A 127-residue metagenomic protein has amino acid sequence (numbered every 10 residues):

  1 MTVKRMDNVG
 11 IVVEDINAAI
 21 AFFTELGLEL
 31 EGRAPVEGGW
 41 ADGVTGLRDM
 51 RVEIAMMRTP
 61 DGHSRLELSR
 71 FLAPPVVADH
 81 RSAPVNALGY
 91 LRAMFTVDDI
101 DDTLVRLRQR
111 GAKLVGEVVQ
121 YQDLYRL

Functional and structural regions predicted by a protein language model:
M1-T2: Basic/polar N-terminal segments that are highly enriched at the extreme N-terminus, encompassing both cleavable
R5-E14, E53-L72, D79-R106, L127: Vicinal oxygen chelate
D7, E31, L91, V115-G116: A short, local hydrophobic-aromatic micro-motif
V12-H63, D102, Q109, Y121-Y125: Core segments of cupin and vicinal oxygen chelate
L28, F71-L72, L114: Aromatic-residue hotspot detector
R33, F71, E117-V118: Residue-level recognition of beta-strand microenvironments
G38, V76-V77: Short loop/beta submotifs within extracellular cysteine-rich repeat domains
L114-Q122: Short, basic/aromatic recognition patches
